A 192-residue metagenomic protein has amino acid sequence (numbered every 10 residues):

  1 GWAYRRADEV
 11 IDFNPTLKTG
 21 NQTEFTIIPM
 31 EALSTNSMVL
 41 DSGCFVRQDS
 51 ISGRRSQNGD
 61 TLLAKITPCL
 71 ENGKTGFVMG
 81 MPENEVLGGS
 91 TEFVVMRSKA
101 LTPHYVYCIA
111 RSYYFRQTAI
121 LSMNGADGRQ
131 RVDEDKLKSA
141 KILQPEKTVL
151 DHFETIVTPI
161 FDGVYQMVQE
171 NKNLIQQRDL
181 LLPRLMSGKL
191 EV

Functional and structural regions predicted by a protein language model:
G1-T19, K147-V192: Non-catalytic DNA-recognition/assembly elements of restriction-modification systems
R6-P145: DNA target-recognition domains and sequence-specific DNA-contacting regions of bacterial/archaeal
